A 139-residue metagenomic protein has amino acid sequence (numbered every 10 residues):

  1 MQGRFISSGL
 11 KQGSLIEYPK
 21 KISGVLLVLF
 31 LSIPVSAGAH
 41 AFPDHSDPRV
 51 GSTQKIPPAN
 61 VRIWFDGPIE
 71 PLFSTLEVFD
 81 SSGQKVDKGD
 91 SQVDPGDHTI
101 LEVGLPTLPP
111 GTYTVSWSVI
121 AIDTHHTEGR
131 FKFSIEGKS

Functional and structural regions predicted by a protein language model:
G3-G24: Bacterial N-terminal signal peptides that target proteins for export
G24-P34: Bacterial N-terminal signal peptides
G38-P57: N-terminal edge beta-strand
Q54-I56, N60-G67, T124-S139: Extended, polar beta-sheet/loop recognition surfaces of beta-rich domains that mediate binding to diverse ligands
V61-R62, G67-G89: Short, surface-exposed alpha-helix to beta-strand junction/turn motifs within ectodomains of secreted and cell-envelope
G89-Q92, V103-L105: Beta-strand-rich interaction surfaces with strong enrichment in secreted/lumenal proteins
G96-E102: Aromatic sugar-binding surface patches on proteins that engage polysaccharides or sugar-phosphate polymers
G104, P109-S118: A glycine-anchored, Pro-Gly-centered beta-turn/N-cap motif
